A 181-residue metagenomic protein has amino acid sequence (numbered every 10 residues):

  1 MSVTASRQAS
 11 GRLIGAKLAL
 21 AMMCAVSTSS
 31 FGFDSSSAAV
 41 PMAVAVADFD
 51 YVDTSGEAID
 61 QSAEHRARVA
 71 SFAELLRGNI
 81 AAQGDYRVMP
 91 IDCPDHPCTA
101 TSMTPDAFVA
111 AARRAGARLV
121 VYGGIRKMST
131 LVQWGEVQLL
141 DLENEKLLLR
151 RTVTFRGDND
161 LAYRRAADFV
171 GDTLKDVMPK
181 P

Functional and structural regions predicted by a protein language model:
M1-L13: N-terminal secretory signal peptides that target proteins for export/translocation
A5, S27-S30, H96, T101: General secretory precursor processing signal
G15-S30: Bacterial N-terminal signal peptides
F33-D48, V52-T54, E74, N79-Q83 (+3 more regions): C-terminal/domain-edge helix-coil "capping" segments
G56-A58, T101, Q133: Short, well-ordered secondary-structure micro-motifs
A58-S71: Glycine- and acidic-residue-enriched helix-capping/strand-helix junction motifs
F72-A73, T104: Residue-level preference for nonpolar/small residues embedded in alpha-helices
A82-Y122: Short, solvent-exposed, polar/charged sequence segments at loop or secondary-structure edges
